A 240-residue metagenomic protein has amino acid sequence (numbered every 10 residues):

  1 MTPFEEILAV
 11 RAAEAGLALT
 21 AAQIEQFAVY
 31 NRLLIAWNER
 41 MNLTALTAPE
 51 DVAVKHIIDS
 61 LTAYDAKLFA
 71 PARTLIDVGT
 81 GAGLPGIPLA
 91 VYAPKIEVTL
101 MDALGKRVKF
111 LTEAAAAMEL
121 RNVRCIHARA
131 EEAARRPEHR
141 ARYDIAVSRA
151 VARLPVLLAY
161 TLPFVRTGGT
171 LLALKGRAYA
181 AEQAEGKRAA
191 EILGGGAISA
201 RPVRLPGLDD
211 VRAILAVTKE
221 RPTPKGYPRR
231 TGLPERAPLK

Functional and structural regions predicted by a protein language model:
M1-I76, K106-V123, T231: Class I SAM-dependent transferase core
A21, T47, H127-R129, S199-R201: Short loop/edge segments at beta-strand edges and connector loops that shape dinucleotide/nucleotide cofactor-binding
I58-A152, L158-T161: Conserved SAM/SAH cofactor-binding pocket of Class I
E97, N122-R124, T170, G196-S199: Conserved beta-strand segments of alpha/beta enzyme cores
A103, V151, L174-A178, P202: Short strand-turn motif at the edge of the Rossmann-like AdoMet-binding core
R107-K109, Y179, Q183: Short alpha-helix immediately C-terminal to the canonical SAM-binding loop
V165-L172: Short glycine-dipeptide loop
A184-K240: SAM/dcSAM-binding transferase cores
